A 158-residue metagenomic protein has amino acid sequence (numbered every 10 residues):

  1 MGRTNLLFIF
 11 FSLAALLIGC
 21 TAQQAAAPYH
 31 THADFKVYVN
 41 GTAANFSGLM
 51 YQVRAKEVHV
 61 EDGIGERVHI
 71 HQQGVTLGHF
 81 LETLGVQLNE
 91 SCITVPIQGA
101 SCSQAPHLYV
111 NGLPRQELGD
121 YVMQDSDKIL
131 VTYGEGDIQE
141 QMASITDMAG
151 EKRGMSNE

Functional and structural regions predicted by a protein language model:
M1-A25: Secretory targeting signatures
C20-E158: Ubiquitin-like/PB1-type beta-grasp interaction modules and other compact soluble beta-rich domains
